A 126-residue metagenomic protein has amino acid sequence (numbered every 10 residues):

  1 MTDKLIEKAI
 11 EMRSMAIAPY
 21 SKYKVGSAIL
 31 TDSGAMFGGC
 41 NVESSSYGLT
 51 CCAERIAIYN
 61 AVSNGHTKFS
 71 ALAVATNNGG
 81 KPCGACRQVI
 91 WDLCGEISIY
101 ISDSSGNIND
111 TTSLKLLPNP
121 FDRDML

Functional and structural regions predicted by a protein language model:
M1-I6, S104-G106: Short, compositionally biased leader-like segments
D3-A18: Short, basic/aromatic recognition patches
S14-I17, T31, N41, K115: Generic detection of intrinsically disordered/low-complexity segments and helix-coil linkers/edges
Y20-K22: Flexible, glycine/charged-enriched surface loops at secondary-structure junctions
K24-T31: Short beta-strand scaffold segments in enzyme catalytic cores
G38-M125: Zn2+-dependent cytidine deaminase-like catalytic core
